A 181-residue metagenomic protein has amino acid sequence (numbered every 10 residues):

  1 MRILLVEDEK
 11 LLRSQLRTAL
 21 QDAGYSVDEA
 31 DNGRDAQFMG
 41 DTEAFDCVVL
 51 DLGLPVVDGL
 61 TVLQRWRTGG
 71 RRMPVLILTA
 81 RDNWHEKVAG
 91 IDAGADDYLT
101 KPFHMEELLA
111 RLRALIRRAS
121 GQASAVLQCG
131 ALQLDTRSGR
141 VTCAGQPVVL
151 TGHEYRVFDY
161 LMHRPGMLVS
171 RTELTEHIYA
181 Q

Functional and structural regions predicted by a protein language model:
M1-Q122: N-terminal/domain-start alpha-helical segments
R2, A114-L168, T172: Short, Lys/Arg-enriched segments at the junction into DNA-binding effector domains of transcriptional regulators
H177-Q181: Short helix-coil junctions and helix-kink-helix linkers
